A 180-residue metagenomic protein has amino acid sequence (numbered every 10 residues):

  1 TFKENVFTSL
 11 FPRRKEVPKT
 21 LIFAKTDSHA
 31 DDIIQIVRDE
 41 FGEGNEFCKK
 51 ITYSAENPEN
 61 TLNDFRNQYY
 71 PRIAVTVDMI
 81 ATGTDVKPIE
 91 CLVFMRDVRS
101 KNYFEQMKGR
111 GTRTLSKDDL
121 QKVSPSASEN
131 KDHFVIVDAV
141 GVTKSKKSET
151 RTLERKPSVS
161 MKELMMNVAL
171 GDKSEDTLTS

Functional and structural regions predicted by a protein language model:
T1-A74: Conserved C-terminal RecA-like helicase domain
R14-I22, P125-V135, S158: Glycine-rich, flexible loop segments associated with nucleotide phosphate handling
T26-Q35, V135-S145, N167-A169: Short, charged low-complexity intrinsically disordered segments located at boundaries of structured domains
A30, P58-E59, K101, H133 (+2 more regions): Alpha-helix initiation and N-capping motif
N45-T152: Conserved RecA-like P-loop NTPase helicase motor core
V140-S180: Long, largely alpha-helical accessory region at the distal end of helicase-like NTP-driven motors
